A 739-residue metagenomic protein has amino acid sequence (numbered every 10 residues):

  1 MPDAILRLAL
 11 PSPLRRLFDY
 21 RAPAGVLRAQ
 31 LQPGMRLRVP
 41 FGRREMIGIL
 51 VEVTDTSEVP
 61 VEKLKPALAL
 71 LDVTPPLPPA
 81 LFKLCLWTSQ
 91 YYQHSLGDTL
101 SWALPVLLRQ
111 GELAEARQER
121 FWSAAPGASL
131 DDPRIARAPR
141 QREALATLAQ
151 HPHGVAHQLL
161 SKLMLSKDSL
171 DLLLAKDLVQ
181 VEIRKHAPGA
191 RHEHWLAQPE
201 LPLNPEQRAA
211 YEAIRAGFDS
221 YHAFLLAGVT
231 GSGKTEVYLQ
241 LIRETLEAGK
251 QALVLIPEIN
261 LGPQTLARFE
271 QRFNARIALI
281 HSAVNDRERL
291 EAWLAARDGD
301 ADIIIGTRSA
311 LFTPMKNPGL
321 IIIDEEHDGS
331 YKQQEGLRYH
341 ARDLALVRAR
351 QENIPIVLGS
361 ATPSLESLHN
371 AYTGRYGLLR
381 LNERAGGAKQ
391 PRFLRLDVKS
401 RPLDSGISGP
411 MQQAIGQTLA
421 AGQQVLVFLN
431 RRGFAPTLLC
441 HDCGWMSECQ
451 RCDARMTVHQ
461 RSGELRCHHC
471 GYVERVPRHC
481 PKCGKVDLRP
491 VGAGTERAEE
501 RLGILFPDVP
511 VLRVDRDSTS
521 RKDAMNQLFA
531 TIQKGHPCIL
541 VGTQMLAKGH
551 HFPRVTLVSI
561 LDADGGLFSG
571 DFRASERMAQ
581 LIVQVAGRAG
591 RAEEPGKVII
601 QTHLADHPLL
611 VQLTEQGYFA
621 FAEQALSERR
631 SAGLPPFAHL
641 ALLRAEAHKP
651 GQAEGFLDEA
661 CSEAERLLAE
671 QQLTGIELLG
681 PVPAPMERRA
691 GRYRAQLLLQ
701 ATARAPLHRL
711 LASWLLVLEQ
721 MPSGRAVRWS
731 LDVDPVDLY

Functional and structural regions predicted by a protein language model:
M1-S360, S367, Y372-A388, A420 (+3 more regions): Accessory, non-ATPase domains that flank or precede helicase/AAA+ motor cores in DNA-metabolism machines
D3-L8, Y20, G48, F393 (+3 more regions): Small-residue-enriched segments and motifs
E52-T54, L104, I183-K185, L429-R431 (+4 more regions): A general secondary-structure junction signal
W122, V179, F393, M456 (+3 more regions): Generic structural motif
Q198-N204, R208-E212, S220-E654, D658 (+5 more regions): Inter-lobe coupling/hinge segments of SF2-like helicase ATPases
L512, L668-A684, R725-V733: Short beta-strand elements
Q671, R689-Y693, L718: Nucleotide-binding motor/catalytic cores of P-loop/tubulin-like NTPases across gene-expression machines
